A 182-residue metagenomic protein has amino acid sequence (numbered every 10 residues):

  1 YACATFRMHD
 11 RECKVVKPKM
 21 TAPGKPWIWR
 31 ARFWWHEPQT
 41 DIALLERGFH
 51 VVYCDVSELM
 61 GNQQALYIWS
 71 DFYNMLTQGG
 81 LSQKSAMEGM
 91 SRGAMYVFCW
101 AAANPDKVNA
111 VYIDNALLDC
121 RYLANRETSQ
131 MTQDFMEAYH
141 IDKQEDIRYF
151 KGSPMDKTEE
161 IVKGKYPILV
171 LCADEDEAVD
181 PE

Functional and structural regions predicted by a protein language model:
Y1-P23: N-terminal cap/lid segment of alpha/beta-hydrolase-fold proteins
P23-F33: Short beta-strand element of the alpha/beta-hydrolase
H36-V52: Short amphipathic alpha-helix adjacent to the substrate-entry channel of hydrolases
M60-G80, C99: Alpha/beta-hydrolase active-site loop
G80-S91: Alpha/beta-hydrolase fold nucleophile elbow
G89-C99: Glycine-rich nucleophile elbow surrounding the catalytic serine of serine-hydrolase chemistry
C99-E145: Hydrolase active-site cap/lid region
Q133-P181: The feature captures the conserved acid-bearing segment of alpha/beta-hydrolase catalytic domains
